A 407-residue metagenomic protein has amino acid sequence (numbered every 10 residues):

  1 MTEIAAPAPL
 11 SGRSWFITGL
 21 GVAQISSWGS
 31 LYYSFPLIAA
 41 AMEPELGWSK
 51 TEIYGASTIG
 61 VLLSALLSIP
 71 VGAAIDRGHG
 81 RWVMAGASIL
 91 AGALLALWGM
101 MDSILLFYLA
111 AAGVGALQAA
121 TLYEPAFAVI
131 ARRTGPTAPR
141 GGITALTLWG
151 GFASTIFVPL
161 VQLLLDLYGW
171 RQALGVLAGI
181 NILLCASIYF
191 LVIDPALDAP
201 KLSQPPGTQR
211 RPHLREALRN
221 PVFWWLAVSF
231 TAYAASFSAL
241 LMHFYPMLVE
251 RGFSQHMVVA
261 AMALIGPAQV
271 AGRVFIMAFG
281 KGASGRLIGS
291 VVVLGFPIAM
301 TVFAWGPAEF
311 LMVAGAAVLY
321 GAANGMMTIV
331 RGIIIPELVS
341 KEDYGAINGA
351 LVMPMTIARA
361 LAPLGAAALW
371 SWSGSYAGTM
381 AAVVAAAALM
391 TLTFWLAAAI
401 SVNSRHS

Functional and structural regions predicted by a protein language model:
I25, L105-T121, T147, T231 (+1 more regions): Hydrophobic core of transmembrane alpha-helices in multi-pass small-molecule transporters, especially MFS/SLC-type
F35-A39, N220-A271: Extracytoplasmic gate region of multi-pass secondary transporters
M42, A120-T134, M326-V339: Intracellular juxtamembrane helix-capping segments at the cytosolic ends of symmetry-related transmembrane helices
L66-I104: Conserved MFS/SLC helix-loop-helix module at the cytosolic interface between two early adjacent transmembrane helices
L67-H79, G272-S284, W370-S371: Helix-to-loop junctions at the C-terminal end of transmembrane segments in multipass secondary transporters
Q172-F190, G378-W395: Symmetry-related core transmembrane helices of the 12-TM Major Facilitator Superfamily/SLC fold
I193-P212, H406: Flexible cytoplasmic inter-helical loops of multi-pass small-molecule transporters
I265, Q269, G282-I334: C-terminal transmembrane helical hairpin of 12-TM major facilitator-type secondary transporters
